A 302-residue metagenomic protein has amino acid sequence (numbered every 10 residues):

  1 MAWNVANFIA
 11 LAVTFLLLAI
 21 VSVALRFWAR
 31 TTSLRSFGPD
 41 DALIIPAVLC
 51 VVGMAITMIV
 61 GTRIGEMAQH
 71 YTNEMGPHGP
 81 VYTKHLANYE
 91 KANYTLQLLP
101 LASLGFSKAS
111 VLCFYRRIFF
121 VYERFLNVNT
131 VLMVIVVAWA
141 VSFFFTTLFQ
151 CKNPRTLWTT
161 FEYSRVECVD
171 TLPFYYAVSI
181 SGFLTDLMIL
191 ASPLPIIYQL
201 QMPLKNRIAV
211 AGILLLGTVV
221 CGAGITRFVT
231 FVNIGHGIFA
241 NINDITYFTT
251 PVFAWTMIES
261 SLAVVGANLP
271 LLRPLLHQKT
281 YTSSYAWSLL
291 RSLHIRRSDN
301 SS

Functional and structural regions predicted by a protein language model:
M1-S301: Extracytosolic/lumenal membrane-interface segments
